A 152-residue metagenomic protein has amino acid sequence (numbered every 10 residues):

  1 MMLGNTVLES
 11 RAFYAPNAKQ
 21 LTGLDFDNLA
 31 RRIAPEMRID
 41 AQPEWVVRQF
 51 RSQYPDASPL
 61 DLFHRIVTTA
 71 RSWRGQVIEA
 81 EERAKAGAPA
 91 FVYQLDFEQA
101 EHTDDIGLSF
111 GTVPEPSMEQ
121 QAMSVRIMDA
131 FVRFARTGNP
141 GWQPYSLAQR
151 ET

Functional and structural regions predicted by a protein language model:
M1-Q121, V125, A130: Substrate-gating cap/lid region and adjacent catalytic-acid/histidine neighborhood within extracellular/lumenal
E82-F91, R133-L147: Surface-exposed helix-capping loop/turn segments at secondary-structure junctions
A148-T152: C-terminal domain-tail junction helix/linker
